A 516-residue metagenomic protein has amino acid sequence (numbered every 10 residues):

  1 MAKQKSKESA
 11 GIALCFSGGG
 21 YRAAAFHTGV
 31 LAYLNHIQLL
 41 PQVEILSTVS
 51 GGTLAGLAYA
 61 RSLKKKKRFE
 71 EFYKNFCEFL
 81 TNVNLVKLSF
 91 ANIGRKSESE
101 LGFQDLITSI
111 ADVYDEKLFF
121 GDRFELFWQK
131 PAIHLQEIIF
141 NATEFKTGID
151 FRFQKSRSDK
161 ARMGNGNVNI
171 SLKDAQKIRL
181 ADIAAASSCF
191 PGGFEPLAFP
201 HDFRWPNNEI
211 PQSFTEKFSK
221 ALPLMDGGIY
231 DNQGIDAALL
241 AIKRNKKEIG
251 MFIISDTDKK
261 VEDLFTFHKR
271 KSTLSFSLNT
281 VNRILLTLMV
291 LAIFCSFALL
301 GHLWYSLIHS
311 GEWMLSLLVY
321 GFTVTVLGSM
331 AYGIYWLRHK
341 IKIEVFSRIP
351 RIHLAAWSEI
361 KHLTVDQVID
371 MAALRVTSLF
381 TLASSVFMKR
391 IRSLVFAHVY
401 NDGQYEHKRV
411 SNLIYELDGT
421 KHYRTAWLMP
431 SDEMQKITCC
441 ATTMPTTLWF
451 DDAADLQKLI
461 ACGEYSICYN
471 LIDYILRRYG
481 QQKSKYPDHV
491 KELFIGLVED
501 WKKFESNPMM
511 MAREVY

Functional and structural regions predicted by a protein language model:
M1-Y516: Catalytic domains of lipid- and phosphate-ester/thioester hydrolases
